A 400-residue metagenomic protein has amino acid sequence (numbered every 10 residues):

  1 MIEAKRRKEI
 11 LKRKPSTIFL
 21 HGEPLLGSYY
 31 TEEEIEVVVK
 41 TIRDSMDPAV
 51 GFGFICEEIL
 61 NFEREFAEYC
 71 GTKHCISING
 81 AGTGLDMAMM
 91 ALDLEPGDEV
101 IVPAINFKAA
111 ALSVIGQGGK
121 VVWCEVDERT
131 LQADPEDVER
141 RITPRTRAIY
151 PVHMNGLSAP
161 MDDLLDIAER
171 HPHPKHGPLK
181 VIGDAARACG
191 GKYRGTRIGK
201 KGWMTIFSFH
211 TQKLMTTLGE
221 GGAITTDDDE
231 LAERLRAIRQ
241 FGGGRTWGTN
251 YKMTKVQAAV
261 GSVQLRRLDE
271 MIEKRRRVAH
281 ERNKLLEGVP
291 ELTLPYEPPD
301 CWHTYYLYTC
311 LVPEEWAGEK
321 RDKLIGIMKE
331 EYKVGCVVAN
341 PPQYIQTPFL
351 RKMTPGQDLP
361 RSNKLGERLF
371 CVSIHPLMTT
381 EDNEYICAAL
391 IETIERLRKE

Functional and structural regions predicted by a protein language model:
M1-A91, E95, L164, E367 (+2 more regions): Conserved PLP-binding active-site segment in aminotransferase class I/II-type PLP enzymes
G27, N61-R64, T72-K73, E136 (+5 more regions): PLP-dependent aminotransferase class I/II
I76, I101, V122, K180-I182 (+3 more regions): Structural detector of well-ordered beta-strand residues that form the stable sheet scaffold of enzyme domains
G84-M89, V114, G222, G261: Buried hydrophobic packing segments
M90-A185, K192: PLP-dependent aminotransferase-like
L112-V114, R197, L214, V256: Hydrophobic/aromatic ligand-binding patch that stacks against planar heteroaromatic rings of cofactors or nucleotides
H176-T216, E233, A237, G242-G243 (+1 more regions): Conserved active-site segment immediately N-terminal to the catalytic lysine that forms the internal aldimine
F207-S208, G222-D228, S262: Short beta-strand-to-turn element immediately C-terminal to the catalytic PLP-Schiff-base lysine in fold type I
